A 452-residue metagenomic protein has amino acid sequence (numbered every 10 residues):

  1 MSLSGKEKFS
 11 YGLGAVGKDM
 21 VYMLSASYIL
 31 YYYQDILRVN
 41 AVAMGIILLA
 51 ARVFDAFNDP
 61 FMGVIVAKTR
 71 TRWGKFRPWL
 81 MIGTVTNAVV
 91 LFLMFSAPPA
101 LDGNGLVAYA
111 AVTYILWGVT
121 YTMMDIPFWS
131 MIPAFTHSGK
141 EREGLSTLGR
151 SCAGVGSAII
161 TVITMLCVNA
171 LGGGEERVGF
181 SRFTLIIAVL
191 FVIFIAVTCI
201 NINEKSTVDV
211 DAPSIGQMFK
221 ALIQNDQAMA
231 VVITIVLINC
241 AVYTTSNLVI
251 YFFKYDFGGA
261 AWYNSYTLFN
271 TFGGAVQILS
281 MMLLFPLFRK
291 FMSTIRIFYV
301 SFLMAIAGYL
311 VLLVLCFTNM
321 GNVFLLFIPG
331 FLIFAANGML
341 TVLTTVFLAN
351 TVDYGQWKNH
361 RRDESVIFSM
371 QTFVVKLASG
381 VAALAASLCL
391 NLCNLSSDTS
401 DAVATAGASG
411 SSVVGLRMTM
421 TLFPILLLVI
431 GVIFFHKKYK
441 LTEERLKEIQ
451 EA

Functional and structural regions predicted by a protein language model:
M1-A452: Membrane-embedded alpha-helical bundles of multi-pass transporters/translocases, especially carrier/permease families
